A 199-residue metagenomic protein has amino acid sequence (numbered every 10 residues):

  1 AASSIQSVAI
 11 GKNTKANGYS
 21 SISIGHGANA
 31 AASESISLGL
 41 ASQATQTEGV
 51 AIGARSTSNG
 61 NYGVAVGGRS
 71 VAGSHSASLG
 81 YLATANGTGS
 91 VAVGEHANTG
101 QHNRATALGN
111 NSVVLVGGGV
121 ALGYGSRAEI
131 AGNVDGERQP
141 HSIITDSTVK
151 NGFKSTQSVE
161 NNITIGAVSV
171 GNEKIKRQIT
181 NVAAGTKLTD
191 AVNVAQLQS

Functional and structural regions predicted by a protein language model:
A1-A183, L188-S199: Glycine- and small/polar-enriched repetitive beta-structure motifs of secreted/surface proteins
